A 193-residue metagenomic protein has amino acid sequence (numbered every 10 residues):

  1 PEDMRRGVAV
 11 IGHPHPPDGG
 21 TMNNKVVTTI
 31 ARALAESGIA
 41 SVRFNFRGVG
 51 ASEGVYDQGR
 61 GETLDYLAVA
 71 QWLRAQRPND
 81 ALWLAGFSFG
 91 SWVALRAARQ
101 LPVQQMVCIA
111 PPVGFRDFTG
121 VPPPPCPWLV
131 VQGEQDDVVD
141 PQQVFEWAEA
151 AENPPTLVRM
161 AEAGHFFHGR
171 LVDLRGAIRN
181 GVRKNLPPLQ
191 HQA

Functional and structural regions predicted by a protein language model:
E2-N45: Short, surface-exposed "cap/lid" segments of acyl-processing enzymes
V26, Y56-Q76: Alpha/beta-hydrolase active-site loop
G54, A163-R175: Catalytic histidine-centered segment of alpha/beta-hydrolase-like enzymes
A85-A94: Gly/Ala-rich beta-loop-alpha elbow adjacent to hydrolase catalytic centers
P124-Q132, D136, V144: Short beta-strand/loop motif that positions the catalytic acidic residue of the alpha/beta-hydrolase fold
E134-V139, H165-F166: Acidic catalytic loop of the alpha/beta-hydrolase fold
D140-E149: Short alpha-helix in the alpha/beta-hydrolase fold that links the catalytic acid
E149-F166: Catalytic histidine neighborhood in serine/cysteine hydrolases with alpha/beta-hydrolase-type architecture
